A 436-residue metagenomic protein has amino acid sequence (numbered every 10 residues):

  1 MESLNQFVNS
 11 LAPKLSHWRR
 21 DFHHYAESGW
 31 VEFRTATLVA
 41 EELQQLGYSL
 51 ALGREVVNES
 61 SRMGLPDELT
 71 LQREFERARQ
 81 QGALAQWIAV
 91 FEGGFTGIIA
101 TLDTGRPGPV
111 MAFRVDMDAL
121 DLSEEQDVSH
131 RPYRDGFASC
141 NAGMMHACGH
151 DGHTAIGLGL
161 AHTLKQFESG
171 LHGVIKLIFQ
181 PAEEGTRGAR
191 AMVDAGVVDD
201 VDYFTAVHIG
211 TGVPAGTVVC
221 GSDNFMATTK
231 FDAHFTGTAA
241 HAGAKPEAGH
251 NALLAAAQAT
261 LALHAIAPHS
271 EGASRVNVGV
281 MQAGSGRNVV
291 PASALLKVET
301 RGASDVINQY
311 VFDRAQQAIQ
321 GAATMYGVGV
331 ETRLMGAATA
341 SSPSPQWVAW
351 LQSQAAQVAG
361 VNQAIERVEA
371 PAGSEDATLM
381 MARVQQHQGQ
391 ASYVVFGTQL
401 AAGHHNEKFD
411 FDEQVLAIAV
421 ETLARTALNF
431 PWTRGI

Functional and structural regions predicted by a protein language model:
E2-M145, G170-L171: Acidic/His- and Gly-rich active-site-bordering loop/insert found across diverse amide/peptide-bond hydrolases
L11-K14, W18, V31, T35-V39 (+18 more regions): General structural feature for long, well-ordered alpha-helical segments within catalytic domains of soluble enzymes
R19, A26, G47, G196 (+3 more regions): Sec/Tat-exported extracytoplasmic proteins
F22, A100, F113, H150 (+9 more regions): Divalent metal-coordination and catalytic microenvironments
G64, I98, L120-L122, R131-M145 (+4 more regions): Histidine/acidic-residue-rich, glycine-tolerant segments that coordinate divalent metal ions
P109-A112, I175-K176, D202-T205, Q363 (+1 more regions): Structural motif
L254-I436: Metal-dependent amide/peptide-bond hydrolase catalytic core, centered on the "pita-bread" metallohydrolase fold
